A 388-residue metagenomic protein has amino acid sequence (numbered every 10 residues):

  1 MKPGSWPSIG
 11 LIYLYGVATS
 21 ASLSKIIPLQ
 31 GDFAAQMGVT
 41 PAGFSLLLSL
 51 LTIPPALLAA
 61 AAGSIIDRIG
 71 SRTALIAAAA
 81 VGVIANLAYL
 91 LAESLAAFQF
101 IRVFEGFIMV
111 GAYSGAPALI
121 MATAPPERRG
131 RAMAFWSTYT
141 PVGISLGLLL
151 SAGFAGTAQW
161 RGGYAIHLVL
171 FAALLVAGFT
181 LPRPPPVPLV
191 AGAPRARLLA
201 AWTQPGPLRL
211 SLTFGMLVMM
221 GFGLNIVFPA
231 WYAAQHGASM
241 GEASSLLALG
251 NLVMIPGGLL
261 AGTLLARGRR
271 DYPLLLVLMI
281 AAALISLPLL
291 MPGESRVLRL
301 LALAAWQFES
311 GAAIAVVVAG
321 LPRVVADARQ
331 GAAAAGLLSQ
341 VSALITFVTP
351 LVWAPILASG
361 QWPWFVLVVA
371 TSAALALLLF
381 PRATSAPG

Functional and structural regions predicted by a protein language model:
I27, P207-A248, I255: Extracytoplasmic gate region of multi-pass secondary transporters
L57-E93: Conserved MFS/SLC helix-loop-helix module at the cytosolic interface between two early adjacent transmembrane helices
L58-G70, G257-R270: Helix-to-loop junctions at the C-terminal end of transmembrane segments in multipass secondary transporters
R68-A78, A266-I280: Cytoplasmic membrane-interface "Motif A"-like loop-to-helix N-cap segments of 12-TM Major Facilitator Superfamily
I101-T140: Cytoplasmic helix-loop-helix junction between adjacent transmembrane helices in 12-TM secondary transporters
F135-P182: Helix-loop-helix hairpin linking two adjacent transmembrane segments in secondary transporters
Y272-V317: C-terminal transmembrane helical hairpin of 12-TM major facilitator-type secondary transporters
V325-Q361: A late C-terminal transmembrane helix in Major Facilitator Superfamily
